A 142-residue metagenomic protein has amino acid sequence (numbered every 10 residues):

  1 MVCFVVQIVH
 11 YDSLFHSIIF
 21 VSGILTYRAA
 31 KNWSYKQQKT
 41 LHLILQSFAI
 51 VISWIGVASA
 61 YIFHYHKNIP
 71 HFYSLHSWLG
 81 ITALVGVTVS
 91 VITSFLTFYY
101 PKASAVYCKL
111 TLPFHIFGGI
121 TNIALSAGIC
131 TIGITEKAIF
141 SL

Functional and structural regions predicted by a protein language model:
M1-L142: Membrane-embedded alpha-helical bundles that constitute the cytochrome b-like, heme-associated redox core of multi-pass
